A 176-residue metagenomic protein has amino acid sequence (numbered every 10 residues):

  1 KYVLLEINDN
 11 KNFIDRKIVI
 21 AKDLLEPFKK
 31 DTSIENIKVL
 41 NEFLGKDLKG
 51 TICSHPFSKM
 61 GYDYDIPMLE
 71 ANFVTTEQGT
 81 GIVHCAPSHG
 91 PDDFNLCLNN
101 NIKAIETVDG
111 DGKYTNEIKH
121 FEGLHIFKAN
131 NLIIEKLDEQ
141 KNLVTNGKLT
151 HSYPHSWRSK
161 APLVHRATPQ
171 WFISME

Functional and structural regions predicted by a protein language model:
K1-K11, D47-C53, E77-E176: Residue patterns forming the tRNA-binding/recognition surfaces of aminoacyl-tRNA synthetases and related DALR
Y2-I82, P91-N95: Protease-associated
